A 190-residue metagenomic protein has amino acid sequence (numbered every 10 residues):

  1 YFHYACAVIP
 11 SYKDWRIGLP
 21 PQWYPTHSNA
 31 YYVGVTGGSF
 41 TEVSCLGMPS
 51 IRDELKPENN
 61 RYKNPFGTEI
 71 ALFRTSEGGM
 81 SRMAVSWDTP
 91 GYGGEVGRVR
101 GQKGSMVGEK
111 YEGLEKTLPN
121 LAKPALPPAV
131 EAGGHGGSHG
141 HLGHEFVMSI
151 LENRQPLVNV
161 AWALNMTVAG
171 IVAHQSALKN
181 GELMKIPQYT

Functional and structural regions predicted by a protein language model:
Y1-K63: Predominantly a Rossmann-like dinucleotide-binding segment in NAD(P)-dependent oxidoreductases
W23-A30, G137-H144, A161-I171: A structural signal for well-ordered alpha-helical segments within the folded catalytic domains of diverse enzymes
G34-E42, Q102-E109, A173: Phosphate/oxyanion-binding loops and surfaces in catalytic or ligand/nucleic-acid-binding neighborhoods
G38, G91-Y92, K179: A cross-taxa feature marking solvent-exposed loop/turn segments within ectodomains of secreted and single-pass membrane
I51-E54, R74-S76, T117, G170: C-terminal catalytic/substrate-binding lobe primarily of soluble NAD(P)-dependent oxidoreductases
N59-T68, L72-H141, N159, Q188: NAD(P)-dinucleotide binding in Rossmann-like oxidoreductases
E145-T190: C-terminal helix-rich "cap/oligomerization" subdomain common to oxidoreductases
